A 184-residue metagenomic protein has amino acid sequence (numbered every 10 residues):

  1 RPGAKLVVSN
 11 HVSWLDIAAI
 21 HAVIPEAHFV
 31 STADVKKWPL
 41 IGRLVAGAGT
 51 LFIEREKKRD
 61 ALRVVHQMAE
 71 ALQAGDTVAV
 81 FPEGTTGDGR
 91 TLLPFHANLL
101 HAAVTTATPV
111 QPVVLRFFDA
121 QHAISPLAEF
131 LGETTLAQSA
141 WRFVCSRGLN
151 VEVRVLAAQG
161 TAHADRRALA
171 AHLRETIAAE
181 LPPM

Functional and structural regions predicted by a protein language model:
P2-K58, A120: Catalytic core of membrane glycerolipid acyltransferases/transacylases, capturing the structured, soluble-facing
W38-L44, K57, D76, R90-A164 (+2 more regions): A cross-family acyltransferase "interaction/gating" segment
T50-L72, T77: A membrane-cytosol interface segment of integral membrane proteins
T86-G87: Short active-site segment of divalent metal-dependent hydrolases/proteases that encodes the spacing between
T176-P183: C-terminal alpha-helix
